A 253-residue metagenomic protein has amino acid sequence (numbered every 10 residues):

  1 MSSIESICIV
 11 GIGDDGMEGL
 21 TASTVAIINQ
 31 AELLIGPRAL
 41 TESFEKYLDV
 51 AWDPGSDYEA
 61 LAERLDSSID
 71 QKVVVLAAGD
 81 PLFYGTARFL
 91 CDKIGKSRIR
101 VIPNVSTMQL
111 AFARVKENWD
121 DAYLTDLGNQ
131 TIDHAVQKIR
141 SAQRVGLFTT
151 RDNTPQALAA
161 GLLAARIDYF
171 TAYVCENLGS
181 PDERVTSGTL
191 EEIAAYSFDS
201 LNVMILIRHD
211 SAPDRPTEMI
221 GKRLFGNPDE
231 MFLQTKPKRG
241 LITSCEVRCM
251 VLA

Functional and structural regions predicted by a protein language model:
M1-I102, S106-L110, I132: Class I S-adenosyl-L-methionine
S3-I9, A22, Q71-V73, A142-R239: A contiguous loop/helix-start segment that scaffolds small-molecule binding in enzyme catalytic cores
W52-D53, K116-D120, T189-E192: Short, hinge-like loop/turn segments at secondary-structure boundaries
D92-I99, E117-D121, A165-F170: A short alpha->loop->secondary-structure connector
K96-I99, T235-L241: A short glycine/serine-rich beta->alpha loop
T107, F112-Q143, T150: Short, glycine-/small-residue-rich phosphate/pyrophosphate-handling segment
I242-A253: Conserved alpha-helix/loop element of class I SAM-dependent methyltransferases that forms part of the SAM/SAH-binding
